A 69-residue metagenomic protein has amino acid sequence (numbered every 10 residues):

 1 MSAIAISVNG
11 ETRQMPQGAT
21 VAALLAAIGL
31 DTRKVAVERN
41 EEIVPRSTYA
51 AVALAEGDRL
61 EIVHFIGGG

Functional and structural regions predicted by a protein language model:
M1-G68: Ubiquitin-like/PB1-type beta-grasp interaction modules and other compact soluble beta-rich domains
